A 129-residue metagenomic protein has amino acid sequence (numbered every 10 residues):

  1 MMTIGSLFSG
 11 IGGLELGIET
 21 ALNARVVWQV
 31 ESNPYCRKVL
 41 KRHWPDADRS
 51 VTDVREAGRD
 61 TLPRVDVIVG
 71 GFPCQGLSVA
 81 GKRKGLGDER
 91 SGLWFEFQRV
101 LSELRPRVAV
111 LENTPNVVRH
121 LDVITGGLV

Functional and structural regions predicted by a protein language model:
M1-V129: Conserved active-site and SAM-binding loop architecture of S-adenosyl-L-methionine-dependent nucleic-acid
